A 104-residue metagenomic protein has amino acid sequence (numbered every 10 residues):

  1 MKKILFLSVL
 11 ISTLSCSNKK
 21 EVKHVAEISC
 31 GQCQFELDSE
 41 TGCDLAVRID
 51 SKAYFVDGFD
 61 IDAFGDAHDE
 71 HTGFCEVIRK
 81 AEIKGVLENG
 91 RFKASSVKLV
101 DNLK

Functional and structural regions predicted by a protein language model:
M1-I4: Positively charged n-region of N-terminal signal peptides that target proteins for export
L14-S15: C-terminal motif of bacterial Sec signal peptides marking the signal peptidase cleavage site
E21-C43: Structural detector for short beta-strands of small beta-barrel domains
S29-Q32, D57-F64, L99-D101: A short, sequence-level motif marking secondary-structure junctions
E40-D60: OB-fold (S1/OB) nucleic-acid-binding surfaces
G65-E82: Short nucleic-acid-contacting surface segments enriched for D/E, G, S/T with interspersed K/R
E88-K104: OB-fold/S1-family single-stranded nucleic acid-binding modules
